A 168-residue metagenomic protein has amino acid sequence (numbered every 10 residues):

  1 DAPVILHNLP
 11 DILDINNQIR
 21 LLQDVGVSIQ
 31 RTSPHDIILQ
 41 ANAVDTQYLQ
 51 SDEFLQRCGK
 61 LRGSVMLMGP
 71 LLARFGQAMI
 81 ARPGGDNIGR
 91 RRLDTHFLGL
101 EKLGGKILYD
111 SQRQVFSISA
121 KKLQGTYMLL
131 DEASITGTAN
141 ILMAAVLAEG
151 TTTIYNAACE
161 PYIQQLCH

Functional and structural regions predicted by a protein language model:
D1-H168: Structural preference for solvent-exposed beta-strand-turn elements and adjacent flexible terminal/loop segments within
